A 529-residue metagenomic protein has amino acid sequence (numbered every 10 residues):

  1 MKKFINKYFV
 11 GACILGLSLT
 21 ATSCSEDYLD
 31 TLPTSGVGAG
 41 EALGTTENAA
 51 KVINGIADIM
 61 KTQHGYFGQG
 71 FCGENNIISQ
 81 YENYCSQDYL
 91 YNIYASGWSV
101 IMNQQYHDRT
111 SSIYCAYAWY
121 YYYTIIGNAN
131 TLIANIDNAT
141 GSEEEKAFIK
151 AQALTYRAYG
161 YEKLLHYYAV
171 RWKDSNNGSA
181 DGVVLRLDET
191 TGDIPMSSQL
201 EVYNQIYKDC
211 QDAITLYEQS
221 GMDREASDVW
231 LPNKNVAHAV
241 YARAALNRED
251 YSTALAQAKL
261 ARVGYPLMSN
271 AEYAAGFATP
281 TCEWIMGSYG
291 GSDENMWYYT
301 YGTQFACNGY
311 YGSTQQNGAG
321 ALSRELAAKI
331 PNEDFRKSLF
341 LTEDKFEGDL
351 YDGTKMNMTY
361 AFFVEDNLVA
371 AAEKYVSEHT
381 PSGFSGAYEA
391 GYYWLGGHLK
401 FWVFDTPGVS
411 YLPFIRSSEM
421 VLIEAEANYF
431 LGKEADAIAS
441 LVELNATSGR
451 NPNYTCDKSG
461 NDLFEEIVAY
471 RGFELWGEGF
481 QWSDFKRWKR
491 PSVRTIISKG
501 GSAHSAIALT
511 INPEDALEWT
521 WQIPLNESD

Functional and structural regions predicted by a protein language model:
K2-F4, L15-G44, I206, A242 (+1 more regions): Bacterial Sec-dependent N-terminal signal peptides
C24-S79, L326-N332, L339-L341, F346 (+3 more regions): Membrane-proximal, proline-rich intrinsically disordered regions
A39-G40, F67-Y84, A169-S179, Q219-G302 (+1 more regions): Short, surface-exposed recognition loops and adjoining beta-strand edges that mediate ligand/DNA contacts, enriched
I93-Y168, S197, T215-Y217, P407-L412 (+1 more regions): Conserved, well-structured interaction surfaces
L255-S417, F464, E474, K489 (+3 more regions): Hydrophobic-face positions in mid-chain alpha helices that act as interaction patches
